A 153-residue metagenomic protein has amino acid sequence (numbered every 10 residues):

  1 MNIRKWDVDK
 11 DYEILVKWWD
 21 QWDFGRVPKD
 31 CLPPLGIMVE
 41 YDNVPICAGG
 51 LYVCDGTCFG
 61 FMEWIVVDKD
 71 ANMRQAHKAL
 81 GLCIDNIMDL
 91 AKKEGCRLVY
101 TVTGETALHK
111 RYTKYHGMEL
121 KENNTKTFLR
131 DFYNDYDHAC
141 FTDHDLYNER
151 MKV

Functional and structural regions predicted by a protein language model:
N2, V8-D9, Y52, N148-V153: Short acidic/polar alpha-helix capping motifs at helix-coil junctions
N2-K5, F24-V27, G117-N123: Short secondary-structure junctions
I3, I37-V39, V99, F128: Hydrophobic beta-strand residues in large extracellular and virion-surface proteins
K5-D7, I14-D42, I46-V67: A conserved beta-strand-loop-helix scaffold within acyl/acetyltransferase catalytic domains
W22, R26, L90, E94 (+1 more regions): Solvent-exposed amphipathic alpha-helical surface segments
D42-N43, D70, F132-D135: Short loop segments at secondary-structure junctions
G60-G117, E122-N124: Acyl-donor binding region in acyl/amide transferases
N124-V153: C-terminal "cap" of GNAT-fold acetyltransferases
